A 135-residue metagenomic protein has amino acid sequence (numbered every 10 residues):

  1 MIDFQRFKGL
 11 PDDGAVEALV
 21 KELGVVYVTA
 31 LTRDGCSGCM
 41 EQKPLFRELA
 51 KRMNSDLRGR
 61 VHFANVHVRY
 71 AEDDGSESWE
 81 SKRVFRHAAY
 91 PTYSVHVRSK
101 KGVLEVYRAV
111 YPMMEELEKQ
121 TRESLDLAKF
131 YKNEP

Functional and structural regions predicted by a protein language model:
M1-Y27, M114-P135: N-terminal leader/targeting and pre-domain segments
F4-P11, L31, N54-S76: Thiol-based oxidoreductase modules, predominantly thioredoxin-like and allied folds used for disulfide exchange
Y27-T29, F63, Y93: Hydrophobic beta-strand anchors of alpha/beta hydrolase catalytic cores
T29-R33, P44: N-terminal interaction modules that seed assembly of large macromolecular complexes
T32-G35, A89: Short pre-active-site segment immediately N-terminal to redox-active cysteine/selenocysteine motifs in thiol-based
M40-S55: Typically the conserved alpha-helix immediately C-terminal to a functionally engaged Cys/Sec in thioredoxin-like
E80-A88: A short glycine-leucine-enriched loop at secondary-structure breakpoints that most characteristically corresponds
H87-P135: Non-catalytic, surface beta->alpha helical segment in thiol-disulfide oxidoreductase systems
